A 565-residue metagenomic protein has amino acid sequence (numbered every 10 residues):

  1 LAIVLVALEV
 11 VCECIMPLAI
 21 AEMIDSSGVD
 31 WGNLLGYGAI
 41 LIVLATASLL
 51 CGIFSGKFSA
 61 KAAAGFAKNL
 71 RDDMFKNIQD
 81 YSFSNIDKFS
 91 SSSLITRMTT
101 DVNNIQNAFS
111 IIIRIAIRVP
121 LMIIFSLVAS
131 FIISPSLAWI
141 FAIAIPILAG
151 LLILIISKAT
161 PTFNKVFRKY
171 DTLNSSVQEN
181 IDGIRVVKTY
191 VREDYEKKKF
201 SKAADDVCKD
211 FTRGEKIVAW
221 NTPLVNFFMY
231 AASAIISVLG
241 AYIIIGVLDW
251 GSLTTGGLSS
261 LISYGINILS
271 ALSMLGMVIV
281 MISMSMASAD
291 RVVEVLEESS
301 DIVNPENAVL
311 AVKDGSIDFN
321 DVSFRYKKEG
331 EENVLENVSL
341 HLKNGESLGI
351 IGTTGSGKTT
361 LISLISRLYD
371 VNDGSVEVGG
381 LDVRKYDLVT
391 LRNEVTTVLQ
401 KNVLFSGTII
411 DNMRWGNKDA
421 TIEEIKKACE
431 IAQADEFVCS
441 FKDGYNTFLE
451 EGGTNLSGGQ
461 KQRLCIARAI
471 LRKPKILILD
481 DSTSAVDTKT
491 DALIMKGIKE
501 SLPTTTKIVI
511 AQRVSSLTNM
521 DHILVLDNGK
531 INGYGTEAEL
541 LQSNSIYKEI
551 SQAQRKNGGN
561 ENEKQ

Functional and structural regions predicted by a protein language model:
L1, F83-S84, T100-I113, I117 (+6 more regions): An intracellular "coupling" helix at the cytosolic face of ABC transporter transmembrane type-1 domains
A2-F54, F58, F131-S136, L248-T255: Transmembrane helix-loop-helix hairpins at lipid-water interfaces of multipass membrane proteins, especially the type-1
V6, A45, I115, V119 (+1 more regions): Residue-level recognition of pore/gate-forming positions within transmembrane alpha-helices of multi-pass
C12-D25, L44-S91, I95, T99 (+9 more regions): Juxtamembrane helix-loop junctions of ABC transporter transmembrane domains
C14, L18, L50-I53, K57 (+5 more regions): Membrane-embedded alpha-helical segments of multi-pass transporters/permeases
V29-A39, V43, A129-I143, G150 (+2 more regions): Helix-loop-helix
A64, D72-T96, T100-V102, S175-K199 (+4 more regions): Short intracellular "coupling" helices and adjacent cytoplasmic loop segments at the cytosolic face of multi-pass
L310-Q565: ABC-type nucleotide-binding domain
